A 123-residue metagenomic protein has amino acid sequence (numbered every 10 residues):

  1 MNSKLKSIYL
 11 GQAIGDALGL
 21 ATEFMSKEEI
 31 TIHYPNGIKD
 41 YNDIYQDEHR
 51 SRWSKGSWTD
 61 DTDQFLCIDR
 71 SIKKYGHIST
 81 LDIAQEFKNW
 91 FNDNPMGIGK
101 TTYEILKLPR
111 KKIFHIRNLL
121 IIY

Functional and structural regions predicted by a protein language model:
M1-Y123: Structured, active/binding-site neighborhoods that engage oxygen-rich ligands
